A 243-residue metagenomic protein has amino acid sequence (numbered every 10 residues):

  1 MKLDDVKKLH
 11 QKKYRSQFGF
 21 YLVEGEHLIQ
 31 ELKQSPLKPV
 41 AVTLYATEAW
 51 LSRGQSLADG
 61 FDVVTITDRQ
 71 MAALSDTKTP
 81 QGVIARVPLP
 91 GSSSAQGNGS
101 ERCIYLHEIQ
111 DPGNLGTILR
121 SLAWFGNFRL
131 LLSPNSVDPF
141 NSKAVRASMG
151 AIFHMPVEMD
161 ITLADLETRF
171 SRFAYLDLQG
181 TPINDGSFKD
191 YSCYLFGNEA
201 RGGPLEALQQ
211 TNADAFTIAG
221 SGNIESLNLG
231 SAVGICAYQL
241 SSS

Functional and structural regions predicted by a protein language model:
M1-K78, R169: N-terminal positively charged helical leader segments and presequences
G25, Q110-I118, L227-A232: Amphipathic alpha-helical repeat scaffolds
E26, T47-S52, T162-L163, L178-G180 (+1 more regions): Short, polar loop motifs at secondary-structure junctions
I66-T67, H107, S133-P134, P156 (+1 more regions): Short beta->alpha connector loops at strand-helix junctions that form conserved, small/polar/Pro-enriched
G82-S93: Short, structured interface segments
A85, S121-F125, S136-F153, L205 (+1 more regions): Structured adenosyl-cofactor binding patch, chiefly the S-adenosyl-L-methionine
G91, Q96-G180: RNA substrate-binding interface of SAM-dependent RNA methyltransferases
Y175-I224: Active-site/ligand-binding-proximal alpha/beta "capping" segment
